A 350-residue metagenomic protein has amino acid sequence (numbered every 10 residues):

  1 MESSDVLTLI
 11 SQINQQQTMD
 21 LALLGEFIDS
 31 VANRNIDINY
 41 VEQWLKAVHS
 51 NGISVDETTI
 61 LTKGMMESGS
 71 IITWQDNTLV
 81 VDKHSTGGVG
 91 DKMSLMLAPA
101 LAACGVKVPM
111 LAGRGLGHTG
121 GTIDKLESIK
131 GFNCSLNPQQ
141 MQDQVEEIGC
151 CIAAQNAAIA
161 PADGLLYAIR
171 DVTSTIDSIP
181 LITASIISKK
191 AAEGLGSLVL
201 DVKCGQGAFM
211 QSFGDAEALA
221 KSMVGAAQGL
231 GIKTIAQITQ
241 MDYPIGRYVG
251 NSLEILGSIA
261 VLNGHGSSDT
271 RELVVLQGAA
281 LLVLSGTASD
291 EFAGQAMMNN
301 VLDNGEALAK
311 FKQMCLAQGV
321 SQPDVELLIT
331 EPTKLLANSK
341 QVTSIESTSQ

Functional and structural regions predicted by a protein language model:
M1-G90, L262, K310-S321: Acidic, glycine/proline-rich low-complexity segments that act as flexible tails and inter-domain linkers
S4, T8, I13, D20-L21 (+5 more regions): Well-ordered secondary-structure scaffolds
L45-V48, K125, D163-V172, D201-M210 (+1 more regions): Active-site-proximal beta-alpha loop/turn segments in soluble metabolic enzymes
S50, M96-K107, K189-G194, G229-L230 (+1 more regions): Alpha-helix C-terminal capping segments
L79-A102, V106-H118: Glycine/serine-rich anion-binding loops at beta->alpha junctions that coordinate negatively charged ligand groups
L111, V145, A153-N156, I186 (+2 more regions): Short beta-strand segments
K125-C151, K221-A227, G231: A glycine-rich helix N-cap at a beta->alpha junction
E146-E193: Phosphate/diphosphate-binding glycine-rich loops and adjacent basic-rich segments that engage nucleotide
